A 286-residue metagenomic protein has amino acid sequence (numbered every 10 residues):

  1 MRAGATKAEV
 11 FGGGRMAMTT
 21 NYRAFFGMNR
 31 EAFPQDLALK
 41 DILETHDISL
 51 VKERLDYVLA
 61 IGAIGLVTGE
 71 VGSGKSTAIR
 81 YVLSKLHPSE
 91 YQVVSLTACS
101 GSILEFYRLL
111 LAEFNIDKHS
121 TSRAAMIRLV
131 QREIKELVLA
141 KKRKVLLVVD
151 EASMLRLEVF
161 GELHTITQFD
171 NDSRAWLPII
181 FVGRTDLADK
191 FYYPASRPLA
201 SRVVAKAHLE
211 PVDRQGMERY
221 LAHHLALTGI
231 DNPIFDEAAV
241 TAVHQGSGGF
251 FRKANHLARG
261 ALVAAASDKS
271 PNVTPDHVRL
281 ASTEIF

Functional and structural regions predicted by a protein language model:
M1-I61, T283: A short, basic N-terminal segment
R2-G4, A8-N21, P198, Q215 (+1 more regions): C-terminal alpha-helical "lid" subdomain
R23, S102-F106, K118-E162, D170-A175 (+4 more regions): Mid-core helix/loop region of P-loop NTP-binding domains shared across ATPases and GTPases
M28-Q35, E90-V93, G101-T121: Conserved NTP-binding/hydrolysis module of P-loop NTPases
A60-G65, Q92, R143: Pre-Walker A (Motif I) flank of P-loop NTPase domains
I61-Y81: Walker A/P-loop nucleotide-binding motif
L83-L86, L187-R202: Short regulatory helix/loop adjacent to the ATP-binding pocket of P-loop NTPases
L96-C99, F191, V204-M217: Conserved AAA+ ATPase "SRH/arginine-finger" region at the nucleotide-binding site
